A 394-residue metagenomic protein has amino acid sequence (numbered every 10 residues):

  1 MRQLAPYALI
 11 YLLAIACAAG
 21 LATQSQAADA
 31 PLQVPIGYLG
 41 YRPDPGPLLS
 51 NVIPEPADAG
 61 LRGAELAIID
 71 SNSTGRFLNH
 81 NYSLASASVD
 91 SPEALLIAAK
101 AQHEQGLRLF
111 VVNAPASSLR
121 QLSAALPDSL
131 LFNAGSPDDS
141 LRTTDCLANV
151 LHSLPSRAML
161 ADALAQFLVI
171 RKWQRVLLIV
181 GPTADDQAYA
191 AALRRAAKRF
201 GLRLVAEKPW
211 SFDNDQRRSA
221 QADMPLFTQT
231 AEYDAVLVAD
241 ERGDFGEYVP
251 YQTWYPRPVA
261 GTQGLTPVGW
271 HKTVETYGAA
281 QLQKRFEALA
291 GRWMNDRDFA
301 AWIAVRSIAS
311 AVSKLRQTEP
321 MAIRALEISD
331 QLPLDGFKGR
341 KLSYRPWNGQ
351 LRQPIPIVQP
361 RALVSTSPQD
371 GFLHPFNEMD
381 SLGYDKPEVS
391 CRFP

Functional and structural regions predicted by a protein language model:
R2-Y7, T23-P394: Extracytosolic ligand-binding ectodomains
A8-G20: Bacterial N-terminal signal peptides
